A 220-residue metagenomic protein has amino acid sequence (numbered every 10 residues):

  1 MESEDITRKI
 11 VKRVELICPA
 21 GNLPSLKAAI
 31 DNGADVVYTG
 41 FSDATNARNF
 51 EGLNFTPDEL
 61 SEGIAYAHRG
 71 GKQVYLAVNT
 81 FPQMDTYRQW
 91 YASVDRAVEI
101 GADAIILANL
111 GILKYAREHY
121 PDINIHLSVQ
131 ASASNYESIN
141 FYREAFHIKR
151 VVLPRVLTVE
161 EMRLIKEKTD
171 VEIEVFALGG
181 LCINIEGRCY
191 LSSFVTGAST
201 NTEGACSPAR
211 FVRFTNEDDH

Functional and structural regions predicted by a protein language model:
E2-A133, V152, V156-H220: Active-site pocket-lining/capping segments in soluble small-molecule metabolic enzymes
N135-S138: Conserved nucleotide-cofactor-binding alpha/beta core module
F146-K149: Internal alpha/beta core interface subdomains
